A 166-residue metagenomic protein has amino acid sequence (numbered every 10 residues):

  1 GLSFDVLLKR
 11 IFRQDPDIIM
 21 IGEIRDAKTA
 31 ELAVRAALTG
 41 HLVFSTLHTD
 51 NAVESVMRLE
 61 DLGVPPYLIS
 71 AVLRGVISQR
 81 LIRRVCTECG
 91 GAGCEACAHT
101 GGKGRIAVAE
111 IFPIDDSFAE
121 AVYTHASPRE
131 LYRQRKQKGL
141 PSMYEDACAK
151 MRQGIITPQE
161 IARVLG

Functional and structural regions predicted by a protein language model:
G1-G166: Short, flexible helix-loop junctions that flank or precede catalytic/ligand sites
